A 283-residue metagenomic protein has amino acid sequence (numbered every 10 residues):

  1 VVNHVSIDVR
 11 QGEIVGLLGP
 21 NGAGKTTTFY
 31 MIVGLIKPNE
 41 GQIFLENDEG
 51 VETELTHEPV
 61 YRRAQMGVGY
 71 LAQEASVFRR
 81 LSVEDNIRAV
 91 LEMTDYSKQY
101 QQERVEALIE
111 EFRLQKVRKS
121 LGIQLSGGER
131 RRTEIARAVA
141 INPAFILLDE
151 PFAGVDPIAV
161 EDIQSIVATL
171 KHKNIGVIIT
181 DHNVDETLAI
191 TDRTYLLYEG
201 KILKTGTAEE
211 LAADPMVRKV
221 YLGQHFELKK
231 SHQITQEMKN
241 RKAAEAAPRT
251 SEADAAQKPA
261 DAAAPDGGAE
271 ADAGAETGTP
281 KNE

Functional and structural regions predicted by a protein language model:
L18-P20: The feature captures the beta-strand-to-loop junction immediately N-terminal to the Walker
V33: Helix-to-loop junction immediately C-terminal to a conserved catalytic motif
Q42-Q65: ABC ATPase NBD Q-loop/coupling interface
Q99-V117, Q164-A168: Conserved ABC ATPase "signature" region
L121-L125, E129: Conserved ABC ATPase signature
N142: Conserved catalytic motifs of ABC-family nucleotide-binding domains
I146-E150: Catalytic Walker B motif of ABC-type/P-loop ATPase nucleotide-binding domains
